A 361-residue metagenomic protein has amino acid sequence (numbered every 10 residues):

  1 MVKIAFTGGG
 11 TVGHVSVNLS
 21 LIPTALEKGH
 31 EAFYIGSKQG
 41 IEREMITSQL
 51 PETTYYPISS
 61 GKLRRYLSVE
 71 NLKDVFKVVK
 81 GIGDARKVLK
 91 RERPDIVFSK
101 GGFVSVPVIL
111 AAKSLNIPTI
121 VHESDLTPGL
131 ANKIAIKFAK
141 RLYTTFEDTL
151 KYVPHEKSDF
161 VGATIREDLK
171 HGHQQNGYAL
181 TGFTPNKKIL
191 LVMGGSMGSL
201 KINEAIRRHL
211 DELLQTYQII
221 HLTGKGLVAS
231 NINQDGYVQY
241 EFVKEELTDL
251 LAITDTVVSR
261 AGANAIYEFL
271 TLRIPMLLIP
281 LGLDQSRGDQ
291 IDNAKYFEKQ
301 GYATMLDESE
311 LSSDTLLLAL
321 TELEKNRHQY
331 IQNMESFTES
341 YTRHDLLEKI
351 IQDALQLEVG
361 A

Functional and structural regions predicted by a protein language model:
K3, E31, E52-T54, K113-Q175: Active-site-proximal region of nucleotide-activated glycan assembly enzymes, centered on histidine/acidic-rich loops
K3-G8, L26-F76, D307-S309: Conserved nucleotide-sugar phosphate-binding/catalytic loop shared by glycosyltransferases and other
G40-P51, Q174-N176, F183-T256, I291-K295 (+1 more regions): Donor-nucleotide binding loops and adjacent catalytic segments primarily of GT-B fold Leloir glycosyltransferases
L67-I96: An amphipathic, basic-hydrophobic alpha-helix
P94-I96, A252-Y267, I274-P275: Acidic donor-binding loop of glycosyltransferase active sites
Q300, T304-D307, L311-H328: C-terminal "capping" alpha-helix adjacent to the active site of nucleotide-linked donor transferases in cell-envelope
H328-S340: A short, well-ordered alpha-helix in the C-terminal region of glycosyltransferases
S340-A361: C-terminal alpha-helical cap of glycosyltransferases
